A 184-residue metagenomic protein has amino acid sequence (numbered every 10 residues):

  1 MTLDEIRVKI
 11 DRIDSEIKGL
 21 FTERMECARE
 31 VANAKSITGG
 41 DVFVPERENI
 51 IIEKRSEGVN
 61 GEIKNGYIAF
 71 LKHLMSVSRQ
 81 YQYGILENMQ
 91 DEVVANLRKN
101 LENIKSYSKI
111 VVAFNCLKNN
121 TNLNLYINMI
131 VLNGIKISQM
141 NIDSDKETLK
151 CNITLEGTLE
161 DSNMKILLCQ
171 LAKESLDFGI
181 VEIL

Functional and structural regions predicted by a protein language model:
M1-L184: Domain-level signature for soluble enzymes in the chorismate/prephenate branch of the shikimate pathway
